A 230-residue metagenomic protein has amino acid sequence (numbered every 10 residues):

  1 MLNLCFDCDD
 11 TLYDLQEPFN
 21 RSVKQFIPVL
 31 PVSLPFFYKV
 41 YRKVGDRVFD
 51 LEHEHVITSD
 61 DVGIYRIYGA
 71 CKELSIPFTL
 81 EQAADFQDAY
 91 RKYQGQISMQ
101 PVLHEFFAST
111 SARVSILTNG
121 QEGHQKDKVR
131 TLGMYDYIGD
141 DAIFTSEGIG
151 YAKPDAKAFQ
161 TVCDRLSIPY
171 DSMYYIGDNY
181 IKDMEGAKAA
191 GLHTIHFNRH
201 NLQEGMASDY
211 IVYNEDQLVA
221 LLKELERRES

Functional and structural regions predicted by a protein language model:
M1-C8, L12-H104: N-terminal helical cap/lid subdomain that shapes the substrate entry/recognition surface in HAD-like hydrolases
M1-L2, V32, Q121-S230: Asp-based, Mg2+/Mn2+-dependent phosphohydrolase catalytic module
L4-F6, I116, Y175: Residue-level marker for buried hydrophobic side chains located in beta-strands that build the well-ordered beta-sheet
R21-Q25, R66-G69, E105, A158-T161 (+2 more regions): Alpha-helical elements of Rossmann-like donor-binding domains used by nucleotide-donor carbohydrate transfer enzymes
Q25, K43, K92, S109 (+3 more regions): Residues within well-ordered alpha-helical secondary structure of globular protein domains
V29, S33, S109-R113, A207-S208: Short glycine/proline-enriched coil/turn segments at helix->beta-strand junctions
E81-Q94, L103-L132, A142-S146, A152: Substrate-recognition element of Asp-dependent hydrolases with the DxDx(T/V) motif
